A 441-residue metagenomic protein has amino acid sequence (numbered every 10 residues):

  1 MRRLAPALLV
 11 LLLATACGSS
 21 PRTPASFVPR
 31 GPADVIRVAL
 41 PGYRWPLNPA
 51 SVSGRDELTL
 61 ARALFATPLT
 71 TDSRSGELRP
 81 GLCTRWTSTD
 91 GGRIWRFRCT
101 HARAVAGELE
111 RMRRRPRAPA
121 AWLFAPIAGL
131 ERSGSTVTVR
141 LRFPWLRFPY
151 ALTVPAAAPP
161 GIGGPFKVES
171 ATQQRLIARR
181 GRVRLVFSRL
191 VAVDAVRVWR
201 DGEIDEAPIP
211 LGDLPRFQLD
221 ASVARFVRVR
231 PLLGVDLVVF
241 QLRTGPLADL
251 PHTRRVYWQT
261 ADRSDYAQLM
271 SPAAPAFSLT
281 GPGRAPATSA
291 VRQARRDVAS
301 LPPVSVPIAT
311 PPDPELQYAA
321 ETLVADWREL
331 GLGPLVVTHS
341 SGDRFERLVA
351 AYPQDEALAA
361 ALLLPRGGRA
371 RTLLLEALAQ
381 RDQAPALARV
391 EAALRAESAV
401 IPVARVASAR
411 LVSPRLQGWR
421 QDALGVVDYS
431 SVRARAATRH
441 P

Functional and structural regions predicted by a protein language model:
A39-D90, E110, G161-G163: N-terminal lobe/hinge region of extracytoplasmic solute-binding protein
L60, R85-A120, D194-D201, L247-D249: Aromatic- and charge-enriched surface segment that lines or borders ligand/interaction sites
I94-R98, P119-P159: Surface-exposed binding/hinge segments that line and control ligand-binding clefts or catalytic entry sites
A171-F217: Ligand-site clamp/hinge motif
S188-V191, R228-R254, T260, L269 (+3 more regions): A bilobed periplasmic-binding-protein/Venus flytrap-type ligand-binding module shared by bacterial periplasmic
A248-A325, R389, A393, V400 (+1 more regions): Append "and occasionally in soluble cytosolic enzymes with long acidic Gly/Pro-rich linkers
T338-R381: Acidic-aromatic pocket-rim loops
R410-P441: Long beta-strand-rich cores associated with HINT superfamily self-processing modules
